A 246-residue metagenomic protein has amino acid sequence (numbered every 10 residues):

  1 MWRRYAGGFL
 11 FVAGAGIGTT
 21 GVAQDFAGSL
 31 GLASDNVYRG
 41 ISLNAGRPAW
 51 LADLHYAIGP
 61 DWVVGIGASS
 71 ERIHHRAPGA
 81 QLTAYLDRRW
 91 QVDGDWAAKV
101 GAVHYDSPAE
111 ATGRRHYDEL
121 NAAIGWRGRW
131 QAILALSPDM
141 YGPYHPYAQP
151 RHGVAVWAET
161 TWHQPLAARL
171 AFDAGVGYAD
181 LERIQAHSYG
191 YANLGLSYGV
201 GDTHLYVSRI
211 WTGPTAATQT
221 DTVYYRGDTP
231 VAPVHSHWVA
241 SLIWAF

Functional and structural regions predicted by a protein language model:
M1-D25, A245-F246: Cleavable N-terminal export/targeting peptides
V22-I73: Short glycine/proline- and aromatic-enriched beta-strand/turn motifs that initiate or cap beta-hairpins
F26-G28, P60-I66, G94-V100, G128-L134 (+2 more regions): Repeated loop/turn-to-beta-strand initiation elements of outer-membrane beta-barrel proteins
L30-L32, A52-Y56, A84-R88, A102 (+4 more regions): Residues on the lipid-exposed face of transmembrane beta-strands in outer-membrane beta-barrel proteins
L32-Y38, A68-R72, H104-P108, W126-G128 (+5 more regions): Transmembrane beta-strands of outer-membrane beta-barrel pores
G46-W50, P78-L82, W96, R114-D118 (+3 more regions): Residues that define the transmembrane beta-barrel architecture of outer-membrane proteins
Y117-E182, R209-W211: Detector for outer-membrane/organellar transmembrane beta-barrel domains, recognizing the amphipathic beta-strand
L194, Y198-H204, R209, P230-F246: Outer-membrane beta-barrel "beta-signal"
